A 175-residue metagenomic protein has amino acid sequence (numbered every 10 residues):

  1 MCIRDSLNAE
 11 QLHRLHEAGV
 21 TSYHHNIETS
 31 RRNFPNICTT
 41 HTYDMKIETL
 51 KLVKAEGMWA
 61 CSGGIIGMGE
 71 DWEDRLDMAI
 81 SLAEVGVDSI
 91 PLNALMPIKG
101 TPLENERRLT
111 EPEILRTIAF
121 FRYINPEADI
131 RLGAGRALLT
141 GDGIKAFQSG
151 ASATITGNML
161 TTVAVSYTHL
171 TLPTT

Functional and structural regions predicted by a protein language model:
M1-I3, T168-T174: Conserved small/polar residues in nucleotide/adenosyl-binding loops
R4-I65: Radical SAM/AdoMet-radical enzyme domain recognition
R4-L7, G133-L138: Glycine-rich beta-to-alpha transition loops that act as phosphate-gripper elements at the mouths of alpha/beta enzyme
L7-H13, R75, A79, G143: Short, acidic/polar
E17-S22, G86-D88, Q148-A153: Glycine-enriched alpha-helix->loop->beta-strand junction motifs that scaffold or abut catalytic
T21, D44-T101, E113-R131, L138 (+2 more regions): Conserved C-terminal portion of the radical SAM core fold that forms the substrate/S-adenosylmethionine-binding
R32-N36, K99-E104: A short acidic, helix-capping loop that chelates divalent metal ions and anchors anionic groups
I144-L170: Short hairpin/turn module used for nucleic-acid contact or packing/dimerization
